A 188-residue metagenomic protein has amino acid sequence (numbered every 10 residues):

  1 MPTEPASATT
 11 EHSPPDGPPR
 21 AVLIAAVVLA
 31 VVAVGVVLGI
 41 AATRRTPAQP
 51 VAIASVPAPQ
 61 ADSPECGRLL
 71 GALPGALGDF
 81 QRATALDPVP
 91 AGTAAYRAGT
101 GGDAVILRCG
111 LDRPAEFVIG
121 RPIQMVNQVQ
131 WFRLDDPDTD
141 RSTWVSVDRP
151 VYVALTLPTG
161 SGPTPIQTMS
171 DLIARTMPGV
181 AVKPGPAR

Functional and structural regions predicted by a protein language model:
M1-P19: Terminal targeting segments of Actinobacterial cell-envelope proteins
P5-S7, R82-D87, V182: Eukaryotic N-terminal accessory cofactor-binding modules
D16-L29, A115: Mid-chain, structured segments of secreted extracytoplasmic proteins
L23-A41: Hydrophobic membrane-insertion alpha-helices, especially the h-region of bacterial N-terminal signal peptides
G35-A58: C-terminal region of N-terminal signal peptides and the immediate post-cleavage residues of exported proteins
P64-F117: Extracytoplasmic/periplasmic/luminal assembly and interaction segments in envelope/secretory/respiratory proteins
I106-R188: Extracytosolic low-complexity repeat regions of secreted or lipid-anchored proteins
